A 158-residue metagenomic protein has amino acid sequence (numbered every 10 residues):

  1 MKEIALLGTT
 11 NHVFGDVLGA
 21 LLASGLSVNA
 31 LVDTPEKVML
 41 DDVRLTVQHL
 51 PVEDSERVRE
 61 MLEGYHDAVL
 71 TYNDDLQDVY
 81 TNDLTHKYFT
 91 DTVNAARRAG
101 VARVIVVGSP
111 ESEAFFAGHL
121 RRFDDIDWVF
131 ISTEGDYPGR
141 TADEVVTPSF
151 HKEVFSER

Functional and structural regions predicted by a protein language model:
K2-A30: N-terminal Rossmann NAD(P)H-binding glycine-rich loop of SDR-like oxidoreductase domains
E3, H66-D67, R103: Structural motif
L7-T9, N82, R121-R158: Active-site-lining helix/loop region of Rossmann-like oxidoreductase modules
F14, D78, G139: Glycine/Thr-rich phosphate-binding loops of Rossmann-like dinucleotide-binding domains
S27-N29, P35, D74, F89-D124 (+1 more regions): Conserved Rossmann-fold NAD(P)-dependent oxidoreductase catalytic core, especially the SDR/UDP-sugar
L31-V38, G135: Short, polar loop motifs at secondary-structure junctions
E36-D91, A95-R98: NAD(P)H-binding glycine-rich loop region in Rossmannoid oxidoreductase-like domains and their noncatalytic homologs
